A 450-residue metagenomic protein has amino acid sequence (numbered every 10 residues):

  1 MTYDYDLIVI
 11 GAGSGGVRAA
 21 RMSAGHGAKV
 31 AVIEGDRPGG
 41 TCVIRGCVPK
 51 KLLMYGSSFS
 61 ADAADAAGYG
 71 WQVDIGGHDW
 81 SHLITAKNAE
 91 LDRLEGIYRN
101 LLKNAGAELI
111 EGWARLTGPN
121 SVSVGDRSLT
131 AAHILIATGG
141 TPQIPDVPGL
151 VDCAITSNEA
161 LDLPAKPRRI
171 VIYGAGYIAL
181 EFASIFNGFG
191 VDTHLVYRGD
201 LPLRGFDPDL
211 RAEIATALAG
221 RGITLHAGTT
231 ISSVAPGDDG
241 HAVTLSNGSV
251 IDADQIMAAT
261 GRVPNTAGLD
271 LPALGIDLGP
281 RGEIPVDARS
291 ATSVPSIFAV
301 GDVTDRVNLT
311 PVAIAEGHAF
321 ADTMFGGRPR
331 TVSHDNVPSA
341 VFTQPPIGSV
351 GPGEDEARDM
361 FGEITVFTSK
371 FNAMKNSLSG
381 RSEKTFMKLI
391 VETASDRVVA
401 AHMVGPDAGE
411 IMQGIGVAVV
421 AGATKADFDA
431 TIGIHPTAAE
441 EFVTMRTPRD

Functional and structural regions predicted by a protein language model:
T2-G13, K166-G176: Beta1/beta-strand and adjacent pyrophosphate-binding region of the FAD-binding site in flavoprotein oxidoreductases
T2-Y5, R21-A28, I33-K166, G199-L203 (+5 more regions): Glycine-rich flavin
I8-G15, A19-D36, T41, V48 (+3 more regions): Flexible, glycine-rich terminal cap/loop adjacent to redox cofactors in electron-transfer oxidoreductases
I8-I10, A114, L129-G139, I172-Y173 (+4 more regions): Short hydrophobic core segments
G16, G176-A179, A313: Catalytic nucleophile loop
C47, T138-V196, T224, P272-L274 (+2 more regions): Glycine-rich dinucleotide-binding loop and its adjacent helix/turn
D74, E108-E111, R115-S123, F189-A288: A Rossmann-like FAD-binding core segment of flavoenzymes
V151-P167, V250-G326: FAD-site-proximal beta/loop scaffold in flavoenzymes
